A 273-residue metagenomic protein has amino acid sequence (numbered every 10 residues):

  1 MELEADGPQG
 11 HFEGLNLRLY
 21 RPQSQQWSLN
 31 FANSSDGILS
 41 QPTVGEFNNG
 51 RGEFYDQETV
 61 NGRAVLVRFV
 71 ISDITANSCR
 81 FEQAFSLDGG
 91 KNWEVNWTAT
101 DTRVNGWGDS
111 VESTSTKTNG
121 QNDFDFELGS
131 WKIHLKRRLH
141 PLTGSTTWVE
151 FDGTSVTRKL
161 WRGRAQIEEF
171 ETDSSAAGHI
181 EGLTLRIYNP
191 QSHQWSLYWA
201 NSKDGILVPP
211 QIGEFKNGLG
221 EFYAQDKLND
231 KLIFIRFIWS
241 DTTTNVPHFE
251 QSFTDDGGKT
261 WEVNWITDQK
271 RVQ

Functional and structural regions predicted by a protein language model:
M1-Q273: Hydrophobic small-molecule pocket/channel-lining residues, especially in calycin-type beta-barrels
